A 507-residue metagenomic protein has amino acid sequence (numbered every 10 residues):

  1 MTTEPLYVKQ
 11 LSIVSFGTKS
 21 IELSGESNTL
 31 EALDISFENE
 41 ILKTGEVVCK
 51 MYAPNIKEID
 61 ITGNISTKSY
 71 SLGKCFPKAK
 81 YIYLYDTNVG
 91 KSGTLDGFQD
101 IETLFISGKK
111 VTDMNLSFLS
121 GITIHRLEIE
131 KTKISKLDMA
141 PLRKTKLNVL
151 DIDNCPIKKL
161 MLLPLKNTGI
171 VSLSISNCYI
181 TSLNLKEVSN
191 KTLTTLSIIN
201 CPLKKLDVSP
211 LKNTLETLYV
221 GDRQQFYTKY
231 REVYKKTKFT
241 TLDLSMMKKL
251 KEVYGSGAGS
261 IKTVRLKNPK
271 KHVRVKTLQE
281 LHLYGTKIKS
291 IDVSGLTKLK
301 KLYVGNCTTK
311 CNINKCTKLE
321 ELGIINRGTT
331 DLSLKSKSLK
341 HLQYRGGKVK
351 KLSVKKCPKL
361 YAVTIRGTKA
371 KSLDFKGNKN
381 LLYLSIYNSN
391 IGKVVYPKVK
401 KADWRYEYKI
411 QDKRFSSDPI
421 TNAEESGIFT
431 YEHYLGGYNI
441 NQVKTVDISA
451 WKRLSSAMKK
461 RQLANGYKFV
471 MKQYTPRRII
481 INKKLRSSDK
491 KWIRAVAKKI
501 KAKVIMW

Functional and structural regions predicted by a protein language model:
M1-K43, V47-K68, G73-K80, L215 (+2 more regions): LRR N-terminal entry segment and analogous cap-like coil->beta motifs
E4, L72, G97, L185 (+14 more regions): Glycine-centered beta-turn/loop sites at beta-strand termini
P5-V8, E26-E31, Y52-K57, C75-K80 (+24 more regions): Leucine-rich repeat
S12-T18, D34-I41, D60-T67, Y83-G90 (+23 more regions): Concave beta-strand-loop units of leucine-rich repeat
I21, T44-V47, I59, S69-L72 (+19 more regions): Canonical leucine-rich repeat
P77, T195, E216-T217, Y230-E232 (+6 more regions): Leucine-rich repeat
K91, A457, S488-K490: Extracytoplasmic/secreted cell-surface and envelope-processing proteins
K376-A423, M471-W507: Leucine-rich solenoid repeat scaffolds
